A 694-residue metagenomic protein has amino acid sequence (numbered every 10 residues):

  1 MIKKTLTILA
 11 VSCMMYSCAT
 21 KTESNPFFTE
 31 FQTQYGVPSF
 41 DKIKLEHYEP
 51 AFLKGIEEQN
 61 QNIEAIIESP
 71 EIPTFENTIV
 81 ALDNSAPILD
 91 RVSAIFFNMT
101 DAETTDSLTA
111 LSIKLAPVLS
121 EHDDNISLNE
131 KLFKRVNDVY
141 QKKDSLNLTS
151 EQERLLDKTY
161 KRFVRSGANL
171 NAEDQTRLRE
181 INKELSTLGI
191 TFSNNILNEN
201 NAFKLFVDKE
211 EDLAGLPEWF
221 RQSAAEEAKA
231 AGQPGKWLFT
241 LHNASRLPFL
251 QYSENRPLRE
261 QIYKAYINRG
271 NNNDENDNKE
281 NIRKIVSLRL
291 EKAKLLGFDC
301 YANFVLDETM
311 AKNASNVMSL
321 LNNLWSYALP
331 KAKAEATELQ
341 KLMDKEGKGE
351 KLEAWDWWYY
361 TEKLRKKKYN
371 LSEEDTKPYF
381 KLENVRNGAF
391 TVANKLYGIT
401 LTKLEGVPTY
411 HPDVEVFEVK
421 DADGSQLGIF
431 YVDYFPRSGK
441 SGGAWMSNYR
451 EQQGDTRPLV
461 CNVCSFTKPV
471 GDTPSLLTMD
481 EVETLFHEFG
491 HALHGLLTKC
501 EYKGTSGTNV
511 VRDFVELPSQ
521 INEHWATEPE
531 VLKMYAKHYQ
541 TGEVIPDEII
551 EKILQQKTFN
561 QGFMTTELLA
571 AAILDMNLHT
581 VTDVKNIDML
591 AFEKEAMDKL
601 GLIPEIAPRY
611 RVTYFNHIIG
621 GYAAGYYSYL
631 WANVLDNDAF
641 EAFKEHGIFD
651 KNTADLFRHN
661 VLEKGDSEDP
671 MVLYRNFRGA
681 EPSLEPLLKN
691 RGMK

Functional and structural regions predicted by a protein language model:
T5-C13: Sec-dependent N-terminal signal peptides
Y16-S17: C-terminal motif of bacterial Sec signal peptides marking the signal peptidase cleavage site
K21-H47, K54, A214, K236 (+10 more regions): C-terminal, non-catalytic "cap/extension" segments appended to globular domains
T22-L216, F643: N-terminal helix-rich structural modules
Q32-H47, F96-L115, D138-E180, T240-E280 (+6 more regions): Short His/Asp/Glu-rich catalytic/ion-coordination signatures at enzyme active sites or charged loops
E151, L155, T187, N194 (+8 more regions): Active-site-proximal, well-structured secondary-structure segments within enzyme catalytic domains
T467-F486: Short pre-active-site segment immediately N-terminal to the catalytic Zn-binding motif
